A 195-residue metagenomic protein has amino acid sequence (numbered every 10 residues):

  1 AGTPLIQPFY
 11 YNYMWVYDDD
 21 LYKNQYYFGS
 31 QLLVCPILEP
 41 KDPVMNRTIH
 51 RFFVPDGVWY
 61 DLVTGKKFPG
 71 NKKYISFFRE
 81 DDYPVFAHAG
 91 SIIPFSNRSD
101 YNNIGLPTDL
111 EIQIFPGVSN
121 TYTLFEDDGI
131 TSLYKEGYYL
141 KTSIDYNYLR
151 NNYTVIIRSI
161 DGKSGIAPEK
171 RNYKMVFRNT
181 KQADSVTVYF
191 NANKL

Functional and structural regions predicted by a protein language model:
A1-D184, Y189-A192: Catalytic core of carbohydrate-active enzymes
